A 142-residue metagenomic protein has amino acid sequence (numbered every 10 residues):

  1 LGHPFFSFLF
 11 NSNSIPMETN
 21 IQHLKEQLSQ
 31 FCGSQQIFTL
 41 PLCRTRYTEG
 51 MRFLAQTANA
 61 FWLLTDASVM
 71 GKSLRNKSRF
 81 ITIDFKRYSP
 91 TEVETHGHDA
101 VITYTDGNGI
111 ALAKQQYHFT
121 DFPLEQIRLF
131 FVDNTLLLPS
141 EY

Functional and structural regions predicted by a protein language model:
L1-P16: Short, Lys/Arg-enriched N-terminal segments with co-localized hydrophobic residues within the first ~10-30 amino acids
P4-F6, I83, T135: Generic detector of bulky aromatic hydrophobic side chains
N13-A111: N-terminal "domain-start" segment
T103-Y142: Short, compact, well-ordered microdomains
